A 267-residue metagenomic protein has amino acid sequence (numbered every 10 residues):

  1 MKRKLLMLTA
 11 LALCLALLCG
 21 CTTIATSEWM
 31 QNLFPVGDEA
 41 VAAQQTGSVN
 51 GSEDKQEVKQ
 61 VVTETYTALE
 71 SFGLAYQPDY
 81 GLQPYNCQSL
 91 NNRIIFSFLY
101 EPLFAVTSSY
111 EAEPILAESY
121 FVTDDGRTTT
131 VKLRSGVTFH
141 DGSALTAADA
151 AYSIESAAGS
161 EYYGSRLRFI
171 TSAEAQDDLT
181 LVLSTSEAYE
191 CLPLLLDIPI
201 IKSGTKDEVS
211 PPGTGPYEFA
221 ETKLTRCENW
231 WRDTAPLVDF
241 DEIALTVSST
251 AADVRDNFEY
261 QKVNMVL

Functional and structural regions predicted by a protein language model:
T22-M30: Bacterial lipoprotein signal-peptidase II cleavage site
Q60-P78, T128-V131, A150-S153, L181-L183 (+3 more regions): Short, well-ordered beta-strand elements
G73-D124, E155: N-terminal lobe/hinge region of extracytoplasmic solute-binding protein
Y110-T138, R168-T205: Surface-exposed ligand-recognition segments of extracellular binding domains, strongest in the long/variable loop
E118-E161, E259: Aromatic- and charge-enriched surface segment that lines or borders ligand/interaction sites
A157, A220-K223, T246-L267: Extracellular/periplasmic solute-recognition and catalytic clefts
S184, Y189-A244, S249-A252: Gly/Pro-rich hinge or "lid" segments in bacterial periplasmic/extracellular proteins
